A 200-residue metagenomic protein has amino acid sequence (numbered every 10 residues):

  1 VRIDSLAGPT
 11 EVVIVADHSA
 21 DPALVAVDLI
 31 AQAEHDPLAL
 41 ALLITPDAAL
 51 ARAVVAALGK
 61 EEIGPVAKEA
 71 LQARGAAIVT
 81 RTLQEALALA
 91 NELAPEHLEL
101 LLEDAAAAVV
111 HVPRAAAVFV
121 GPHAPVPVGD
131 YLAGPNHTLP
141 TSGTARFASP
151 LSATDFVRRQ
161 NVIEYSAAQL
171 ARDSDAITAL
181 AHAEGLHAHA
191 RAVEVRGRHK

Functional and structural regions predicted by a protein language model:
V1, A26, K60, A124-V126: Short hydrophobic/aromatic-rich motifs at helix boundaries and adjacent loops
V1-L42: Conserved NAD(P)+-binding/catalytic subdomain of aldehyde/semialdehyde dehydrogenases
L6, S19-V27, I44, A48 (+6 more regions): Electropositive phosphate-/nucleotide-binding environments in soluble metabolic enzymes
E11, V15, L24, D28-Q32 (+5 more regions): Alpha-helical scaffold segments in soluble metabolic enzymes
V15-D17, L43-P46, V79-T80, V120-G121 (+1 more regions): Short beta-strand-to-turn element immediately C-terminal to the catalytic PLP-Schiff-base lysine in fold type I
D17, L42, R74, T144 (+1 more regions): Conserved short-loop catalytic and cofactor-binding motifs
A31, H35, L43-A115: A glycine- and small/hydrophobic-rich beta-loop-beta segment that serves as a flexible "lid/hinge" or phosphate-binding
L89-K200: C-terminal core of ALDH-fold dehydrogenases
